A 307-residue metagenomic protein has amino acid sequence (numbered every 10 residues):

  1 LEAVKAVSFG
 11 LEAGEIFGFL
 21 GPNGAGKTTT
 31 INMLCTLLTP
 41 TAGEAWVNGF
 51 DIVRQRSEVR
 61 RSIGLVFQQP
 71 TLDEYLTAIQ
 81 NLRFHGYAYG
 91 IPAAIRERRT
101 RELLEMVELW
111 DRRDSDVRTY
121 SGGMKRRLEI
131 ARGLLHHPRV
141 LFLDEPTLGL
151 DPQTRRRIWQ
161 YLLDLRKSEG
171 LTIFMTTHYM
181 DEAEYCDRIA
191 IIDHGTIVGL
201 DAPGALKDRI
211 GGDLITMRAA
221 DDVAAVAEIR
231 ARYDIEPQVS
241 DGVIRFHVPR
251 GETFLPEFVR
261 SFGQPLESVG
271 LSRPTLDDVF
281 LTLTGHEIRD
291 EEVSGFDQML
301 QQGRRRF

Functional and structural regions predicted by a protein language model:
R83, Y87, A94-R112: Conserved ABC ATPase "signature" region
H137: Conserved catalytic motifs of ABC-family nucleotide-binding domains
L141-D144: Catalytic Walker B motif of ABC-type/P-loop ATPase nucleotide-binding domains
R156-E169: Helical segment within the ABC ATPase nucleotide-binding domain
G212-E287: Short, charged/small-residue-rich alpha-helical element at the C-terminal edge of ABC transporter nucleotide-binding
